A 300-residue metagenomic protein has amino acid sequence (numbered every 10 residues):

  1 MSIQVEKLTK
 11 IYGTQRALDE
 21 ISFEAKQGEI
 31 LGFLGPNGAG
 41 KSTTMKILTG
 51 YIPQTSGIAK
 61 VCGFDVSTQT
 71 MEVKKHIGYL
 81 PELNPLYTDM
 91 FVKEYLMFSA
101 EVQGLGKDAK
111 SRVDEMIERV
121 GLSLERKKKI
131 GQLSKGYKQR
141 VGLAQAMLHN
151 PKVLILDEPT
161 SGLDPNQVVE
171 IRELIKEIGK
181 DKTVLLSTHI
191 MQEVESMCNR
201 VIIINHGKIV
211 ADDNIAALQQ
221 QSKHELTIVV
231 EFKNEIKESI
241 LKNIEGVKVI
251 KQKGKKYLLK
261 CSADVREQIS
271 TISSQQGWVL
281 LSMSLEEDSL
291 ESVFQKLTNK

Functional and structural regions predicted by a protein language model:
M1-I3, N299-K300: Short, Lys/Arg-enriched, disordered terminal segments
S2-V5, K10-N205, A211: ABC transporter nucleotide-binding domains
V66, K233-N234, S262, E286: Short beta->alpha junction loops/turns
G78, Y95, G104, I202 (+4 more regions): A generic structural signal for secondary-structure junctions that act as hinges or helix/strand caps at the edges
G121, G246-K251, V279-S284: A short linear hydrophobic-aromatic micro-motif
E170-K260: ABC transporter nucleotide-binding domain
C261-K300: C-terminal coupling/interaction segments
